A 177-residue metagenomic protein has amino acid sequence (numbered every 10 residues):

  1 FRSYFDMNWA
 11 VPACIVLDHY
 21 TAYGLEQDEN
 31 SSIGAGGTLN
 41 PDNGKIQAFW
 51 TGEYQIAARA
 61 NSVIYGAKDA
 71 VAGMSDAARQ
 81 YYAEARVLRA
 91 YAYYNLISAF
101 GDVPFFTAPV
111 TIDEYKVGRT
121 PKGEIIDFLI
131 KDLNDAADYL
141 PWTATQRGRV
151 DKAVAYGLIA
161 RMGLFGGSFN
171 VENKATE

Functional and structural regions predicted by a protein language model:
F1-I15: Membrane-proximal, proline-rich intrinsically disordered regions
R2-Y4, G24-F100, E114-D127, K131-R147: Conserved, well-structured interaction surfaces
I97-S98, P104, A144, F165-K174: Short coil/turn linking the two alpha-helices of tandem helical-hairpin repeats
T107-P109, G157, N170-E177: Acidic, serine/threonine/proline-rich low-complexity intrinsically disordered regions
G148-L158, M162: Amphipathic alpha-helical protein-interaction segments enriched in hydrophobic
